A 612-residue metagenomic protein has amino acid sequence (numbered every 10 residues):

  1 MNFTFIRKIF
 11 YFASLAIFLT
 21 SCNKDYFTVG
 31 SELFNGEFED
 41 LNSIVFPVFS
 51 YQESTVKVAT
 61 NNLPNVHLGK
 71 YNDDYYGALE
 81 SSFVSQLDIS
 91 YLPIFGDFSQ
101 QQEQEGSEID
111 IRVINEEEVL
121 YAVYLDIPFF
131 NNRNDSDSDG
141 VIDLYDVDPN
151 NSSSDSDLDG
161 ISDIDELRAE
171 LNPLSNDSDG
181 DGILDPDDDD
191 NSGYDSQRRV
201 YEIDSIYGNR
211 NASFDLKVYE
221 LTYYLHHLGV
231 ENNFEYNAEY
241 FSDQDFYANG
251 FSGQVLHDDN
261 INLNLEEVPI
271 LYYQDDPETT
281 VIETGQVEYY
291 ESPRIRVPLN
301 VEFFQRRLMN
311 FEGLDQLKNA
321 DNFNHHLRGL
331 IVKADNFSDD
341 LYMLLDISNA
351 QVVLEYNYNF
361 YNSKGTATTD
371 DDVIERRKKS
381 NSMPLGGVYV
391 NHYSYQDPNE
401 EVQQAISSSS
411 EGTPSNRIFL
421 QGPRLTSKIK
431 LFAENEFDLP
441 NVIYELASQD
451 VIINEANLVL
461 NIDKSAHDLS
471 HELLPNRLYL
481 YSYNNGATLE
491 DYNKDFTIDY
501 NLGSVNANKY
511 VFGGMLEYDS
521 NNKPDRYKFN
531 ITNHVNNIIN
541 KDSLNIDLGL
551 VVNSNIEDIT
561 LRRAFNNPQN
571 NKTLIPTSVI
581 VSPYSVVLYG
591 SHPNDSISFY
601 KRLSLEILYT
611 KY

Functional and structural regions predicted by a protein language model:
N2-D135, G140, G182, D187-Y612: Secreted, disulfide-rich extracellular signaling modules
R133-S196: Extracellular calcium-associated, cysteine-rich motifs in secreted modular proteins
